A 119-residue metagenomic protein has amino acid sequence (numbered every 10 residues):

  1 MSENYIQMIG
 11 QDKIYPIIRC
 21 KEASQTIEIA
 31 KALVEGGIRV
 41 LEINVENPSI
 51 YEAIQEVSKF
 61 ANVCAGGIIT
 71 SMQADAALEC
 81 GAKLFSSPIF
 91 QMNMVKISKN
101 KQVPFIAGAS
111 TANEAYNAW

Functional and structural regions predicted by a protein language model:
M1-G81, N100: Conserved N-terminal beta1-alpha1 strand-loop-helix module at the mouth
S49, I69-Q73, L78-W119: Conserved anion-binding
